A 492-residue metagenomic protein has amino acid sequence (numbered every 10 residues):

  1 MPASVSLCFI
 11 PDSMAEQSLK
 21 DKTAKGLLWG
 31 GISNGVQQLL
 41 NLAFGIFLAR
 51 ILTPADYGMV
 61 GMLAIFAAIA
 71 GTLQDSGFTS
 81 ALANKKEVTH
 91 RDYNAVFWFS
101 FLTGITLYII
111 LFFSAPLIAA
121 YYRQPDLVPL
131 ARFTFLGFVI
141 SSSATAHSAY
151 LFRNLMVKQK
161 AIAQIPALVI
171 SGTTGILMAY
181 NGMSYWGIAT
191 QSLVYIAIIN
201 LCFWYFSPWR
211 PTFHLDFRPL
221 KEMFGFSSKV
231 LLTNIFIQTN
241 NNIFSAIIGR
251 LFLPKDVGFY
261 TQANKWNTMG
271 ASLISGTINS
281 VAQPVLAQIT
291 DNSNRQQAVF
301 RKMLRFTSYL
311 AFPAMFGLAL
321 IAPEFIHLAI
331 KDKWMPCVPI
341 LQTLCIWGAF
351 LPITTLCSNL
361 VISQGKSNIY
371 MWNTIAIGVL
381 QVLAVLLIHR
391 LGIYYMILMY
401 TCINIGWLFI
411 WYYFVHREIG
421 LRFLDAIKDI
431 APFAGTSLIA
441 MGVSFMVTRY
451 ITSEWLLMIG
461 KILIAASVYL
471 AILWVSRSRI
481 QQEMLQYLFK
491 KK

Functional and structural regions predicted by a protein language model:
M1-L42, S80-A83, E87-W98, L127 (+4 more regions): N-terminal membrane topogenesis motif
P2-Q17, H416, L421-F423, I430 (+1 more regions): Membrane-proximal transmembrane or re-entrant/amphipathic helices at the cytosolic face
S4-F9, L42, W98-R123, T173-N181 (+4 more regions): Alpha-helical transmembrane segments of multi-pass membrane transport and lipid-handling proteins
L7, L19-S76, F99-A115, R132 (+6 more regions): Signature of the first transmembrane helix
C8-Q17, T23, K158, L201-A246 (+4 more regions): Interhelical loop/hinge segments that connect adjacent transmembrane helices in multipass membrane
K20, A81-H90, I140-A163, N181 (+5 more regions): Membrane-interface junctions at transmembrane-helix termini in multi-pass inner-membrane proteins
K85-S100, F259-T374, F489: Specific pore-lining/lateral-gate transmembrane helices of multi-pass inner-membrane transport and insertion machines
V128-F135, A163-P208, E222-F226, T233 (+6 more regions): Hydrophobic alpha-helical transmembrane segments
